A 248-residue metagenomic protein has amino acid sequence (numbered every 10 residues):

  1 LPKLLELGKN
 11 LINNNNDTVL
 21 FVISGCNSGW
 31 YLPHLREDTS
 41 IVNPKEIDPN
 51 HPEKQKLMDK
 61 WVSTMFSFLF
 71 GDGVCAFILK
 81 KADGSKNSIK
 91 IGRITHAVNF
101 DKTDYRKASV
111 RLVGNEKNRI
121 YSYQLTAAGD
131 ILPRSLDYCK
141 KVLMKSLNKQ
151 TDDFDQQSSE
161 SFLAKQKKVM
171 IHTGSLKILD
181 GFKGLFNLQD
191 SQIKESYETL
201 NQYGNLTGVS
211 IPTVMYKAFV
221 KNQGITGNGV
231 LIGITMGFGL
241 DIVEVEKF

Functional and structural regions predicted by a protein language model:
L1-N16, L136-K141, K145-N148, F162-F248: Claisen-condensing/thiolase-fold acyl-transfer catalytic domains that form or cleave C-C bonds in fatty acid
K3, N27-L32, F100-D101: Short, well-ordered, mixed-charge alpha-helical segments that flank or form enzyme active sites
N14-V19, C26, T64-M65, G73-V74 (+4 more regions): Short coil/turn connectors at secondary-structure junctions
V19-G25, L79, L231-T235: Short beta-strand segments
W30-R36, L240-E244: Short acidic, glycine/serine/threonine-rich loops at helix termini
L32-Q55, L112-N115, L179-I193: Acidic-glycine-rich active-site phosphate/pyrophosphate-binding loop
E37-D38, H51-D137, K141-N148, I234 (+1 more regions): Condensing-enzyme catalytic core mediating Claisen C-C bond formation in acyl metabolism
D153-F162: Flexible, glycine/charged-enriched surface loops at secondary-structure junctions
